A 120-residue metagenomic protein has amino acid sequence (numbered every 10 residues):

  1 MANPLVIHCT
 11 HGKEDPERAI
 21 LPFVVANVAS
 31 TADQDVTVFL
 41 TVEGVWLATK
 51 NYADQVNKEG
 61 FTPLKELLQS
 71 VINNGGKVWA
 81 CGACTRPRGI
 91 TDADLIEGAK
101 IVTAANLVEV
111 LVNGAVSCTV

Functional and structural regions predicted by a protein language model:
A2-V6: Extreme N-terminal starter segment of soluble prokaryotic enzymes
I7-I20, Y52: Short, glycine-rich nucleotide/cofactor-binding loops
A19-A32, V38: Histidine-anchored nucleotide/phosphate-binding helix
S30, I72, L111-V112: Anion (oxyanion) recognition and catalysis
D35-T41, V78-G82: Short internal beta-strands
G44-K58: N-terminal beta-loop-helix "entrance" segment that forms/cooperates in small-molecule cofactor or anionic ligand
D54-G82: A glycine-rich helix N-cap at a beta->alpha junction
P87-N113, C118-T119: C-terminal structural segments of small proteins and small subunits
